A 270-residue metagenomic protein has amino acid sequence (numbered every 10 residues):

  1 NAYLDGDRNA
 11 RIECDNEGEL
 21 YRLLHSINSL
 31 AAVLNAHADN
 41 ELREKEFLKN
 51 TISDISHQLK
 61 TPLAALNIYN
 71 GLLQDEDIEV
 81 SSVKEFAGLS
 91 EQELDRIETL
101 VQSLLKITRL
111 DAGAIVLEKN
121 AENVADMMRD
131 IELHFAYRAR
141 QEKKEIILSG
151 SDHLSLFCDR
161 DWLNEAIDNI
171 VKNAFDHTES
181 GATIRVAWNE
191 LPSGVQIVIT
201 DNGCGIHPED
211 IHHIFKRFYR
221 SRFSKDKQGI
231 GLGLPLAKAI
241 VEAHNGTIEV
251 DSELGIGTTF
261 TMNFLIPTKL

Functional and structural regions predicted by a protein language model:
D39, Q92-I97: Short alpha-helical segment of the dimerization/phosphotransfer core of two-component systems
E118-A121, R140, E145-S155: Conserved catalytic submotifs in the C-terminal HATPase_c
E118-L133: A conserved beta-strand-to-alpha-helix junction within the catalytic ATP-binding
G181-S193: Short beta-strand/loop element within the Bergerat-fold HATPase_c
D201: Acidic ATP/Mg2+-coordinating residue in the GHKL
I206-F218: Short conserved segment of the HATPase_c
